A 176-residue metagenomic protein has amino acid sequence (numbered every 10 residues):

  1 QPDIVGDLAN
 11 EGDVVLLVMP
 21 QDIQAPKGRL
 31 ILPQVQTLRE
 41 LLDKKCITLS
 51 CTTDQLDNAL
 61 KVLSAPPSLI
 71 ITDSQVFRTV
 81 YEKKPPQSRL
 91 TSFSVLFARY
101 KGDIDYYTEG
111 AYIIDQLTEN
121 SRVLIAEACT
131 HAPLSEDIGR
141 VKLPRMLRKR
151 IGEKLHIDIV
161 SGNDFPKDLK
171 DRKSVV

Functional and structural regions predicted by a protein language model:
Q1-G139, P144-R148, E153, D158-D171: C-terminal-of-GTPase-core extension/linker across diverse P-loop GTPases
V175: Conserved small/polar residues in nucleotide/adenosyl-binding loops
